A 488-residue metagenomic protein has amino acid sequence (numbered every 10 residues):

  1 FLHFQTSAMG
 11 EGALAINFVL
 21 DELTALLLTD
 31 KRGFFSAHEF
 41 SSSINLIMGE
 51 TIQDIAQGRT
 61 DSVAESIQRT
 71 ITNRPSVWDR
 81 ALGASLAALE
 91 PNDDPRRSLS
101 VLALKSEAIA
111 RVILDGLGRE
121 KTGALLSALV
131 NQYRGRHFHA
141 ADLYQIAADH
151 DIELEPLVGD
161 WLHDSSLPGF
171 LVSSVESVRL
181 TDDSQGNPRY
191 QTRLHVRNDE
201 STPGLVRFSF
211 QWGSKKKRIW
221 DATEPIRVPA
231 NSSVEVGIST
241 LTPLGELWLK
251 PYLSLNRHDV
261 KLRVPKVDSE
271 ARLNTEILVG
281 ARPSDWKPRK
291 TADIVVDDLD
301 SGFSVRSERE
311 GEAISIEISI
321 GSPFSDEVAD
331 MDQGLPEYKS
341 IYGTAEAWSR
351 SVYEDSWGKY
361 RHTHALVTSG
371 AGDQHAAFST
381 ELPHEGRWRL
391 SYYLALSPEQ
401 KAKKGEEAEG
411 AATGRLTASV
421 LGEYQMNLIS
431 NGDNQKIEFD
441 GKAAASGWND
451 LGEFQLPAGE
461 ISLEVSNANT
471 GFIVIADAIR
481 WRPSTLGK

Functional and structural regions predicted by a protein language model:
F1-L82: Zinc-dependent metallopeptidase catalytic helix centered on the HExxH motif and its immediate flanking segment
V63-E107: Long, well-structured alpha-helical subdomains associated with metal-dependent extracellular/ecto-lumenal hydrolases
A88-V175: Amphipathic alpha-helical substructures
Y144-L205, F210, L451: A terminal-accessory region detector
T181-Y252: Beta-strand-rich binding/interaction modules
W212-K216, L253-L255, S430-G432, T485-G487: Solvent-exposed strand-loop boundary residues in beta-sheet-rich modules
T242-I277: Terminal connector regions
I277-K488: Extracytoplasmic
